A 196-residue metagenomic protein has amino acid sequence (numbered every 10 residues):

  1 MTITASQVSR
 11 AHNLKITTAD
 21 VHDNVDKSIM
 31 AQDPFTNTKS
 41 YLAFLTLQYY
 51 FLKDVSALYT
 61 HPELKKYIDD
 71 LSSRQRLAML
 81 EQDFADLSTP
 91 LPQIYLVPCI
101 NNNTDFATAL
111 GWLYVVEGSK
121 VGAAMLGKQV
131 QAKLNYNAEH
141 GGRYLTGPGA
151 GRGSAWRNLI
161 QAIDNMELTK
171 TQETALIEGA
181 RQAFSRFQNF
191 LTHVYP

Functional and structural regions predicted by a protein language model:
M1-P196: Metal- and O2-centered redox machinery and metal/ROS homeostasis
